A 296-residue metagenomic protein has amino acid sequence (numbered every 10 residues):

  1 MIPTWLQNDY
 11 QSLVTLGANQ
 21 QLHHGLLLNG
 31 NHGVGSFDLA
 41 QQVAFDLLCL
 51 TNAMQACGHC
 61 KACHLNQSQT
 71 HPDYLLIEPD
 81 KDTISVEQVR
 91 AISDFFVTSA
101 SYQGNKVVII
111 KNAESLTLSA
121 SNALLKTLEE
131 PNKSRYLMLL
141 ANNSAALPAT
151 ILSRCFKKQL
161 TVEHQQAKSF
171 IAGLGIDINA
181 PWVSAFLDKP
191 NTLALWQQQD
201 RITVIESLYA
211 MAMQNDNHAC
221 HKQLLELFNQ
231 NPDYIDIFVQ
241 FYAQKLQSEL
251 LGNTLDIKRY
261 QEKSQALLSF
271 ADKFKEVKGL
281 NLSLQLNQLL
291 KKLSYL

Functional and structural regions predicted by a protein language model:
M1-D46, A62-L65, K133-Y136, N142-L296: Charged, glycine-rich active-site and insertion segments that engage polyanionic ligands
M1-S119: Clamp-loader machinery-focused feature within the broader ASCE/P-loop NTPase space
M54-A56, Y102-N105, R135-M138, Q165-K168: Short, surface-exposed, polar/charged, turn-prone segments marking secondary-structure boundaries
H71-L75, K106, A120-L125, L195-R201 (+1 more regions): Short, charged low-complexity intrinsically disordered segments located at boundaries of structured domains
V97, N122-L139: Conserved catalytic/switch belt of AAA+ P-loop NTPases
K111-S115, N122-L125, E129, A145: Catalytic acidic motif of RecA-like/P-loop NTPases
